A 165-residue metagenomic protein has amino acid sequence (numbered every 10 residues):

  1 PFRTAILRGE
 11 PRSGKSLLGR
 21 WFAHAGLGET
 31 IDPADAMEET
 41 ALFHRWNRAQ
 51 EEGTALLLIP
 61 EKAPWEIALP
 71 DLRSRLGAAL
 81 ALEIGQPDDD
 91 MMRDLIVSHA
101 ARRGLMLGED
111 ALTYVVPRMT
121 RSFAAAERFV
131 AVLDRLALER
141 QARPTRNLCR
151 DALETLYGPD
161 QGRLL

Functional and structural regions predicted by a protein language model:
T4-L18: Walker A/P-loop nucleotide-binding motif
A25-A41, R45-R48, E52-K62: Conserved P-loop NTPase "ATPase switch" module shared by AAA+ and STAND
P64-G77: Short regulatory helix/loop adjacent to the ATP-binding pocket of P-loop NTPases
R75, A79, R93-M106: Conserved AAA+ ATPase "sensor/coupling" helix adjacent to the nucleotide-binding pocket
A79-M91: Conserved AAA+ ATPase "SRH/arginine-finger" region at the nucleotide-binding site
M106-M119: Short conserved motifs of the RecA-like P-loop NTPase core
M119-A131: The conserved phosphate-sensing helix
A137-L156: Conserved C-terminal helix/linker of AAA+ ATPases
